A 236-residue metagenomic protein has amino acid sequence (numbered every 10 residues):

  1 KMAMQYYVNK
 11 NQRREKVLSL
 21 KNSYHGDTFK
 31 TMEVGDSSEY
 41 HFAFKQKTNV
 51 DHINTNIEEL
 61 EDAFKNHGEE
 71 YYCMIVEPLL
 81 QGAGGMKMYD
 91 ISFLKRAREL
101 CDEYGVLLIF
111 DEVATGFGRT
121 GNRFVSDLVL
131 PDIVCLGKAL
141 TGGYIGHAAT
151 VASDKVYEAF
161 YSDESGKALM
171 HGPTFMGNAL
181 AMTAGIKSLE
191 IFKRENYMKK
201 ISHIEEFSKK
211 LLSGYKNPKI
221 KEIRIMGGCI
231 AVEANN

Functional and structural regions predicted by a protein language model:
K1-N236: Conserved N-terminal phosphate-binding loop of PLP-dependent enzymes in the Aspartate aminotransferase
